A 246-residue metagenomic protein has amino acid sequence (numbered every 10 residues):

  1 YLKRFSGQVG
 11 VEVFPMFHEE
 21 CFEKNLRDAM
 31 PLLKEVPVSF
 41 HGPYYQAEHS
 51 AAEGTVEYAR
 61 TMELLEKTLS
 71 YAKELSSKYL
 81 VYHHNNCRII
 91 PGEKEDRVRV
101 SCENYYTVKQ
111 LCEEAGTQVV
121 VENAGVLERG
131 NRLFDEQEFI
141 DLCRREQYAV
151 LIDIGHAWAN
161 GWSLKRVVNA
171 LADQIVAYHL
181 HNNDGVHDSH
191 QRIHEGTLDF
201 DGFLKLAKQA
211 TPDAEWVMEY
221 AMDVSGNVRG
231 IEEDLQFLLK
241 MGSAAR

Functional and structural regions predicted by a protein language model:
Y1, M62, K67, S76-K78 (+3 more regions): Histidine-acidic metal/acid-base catalytic patches
Y1, V13-D28, Q46-A52, V56 (+6 more regions): Acidic-and-aromatic substrate-binding clefts and catalytic sites of carbohydrate-active enzymes
Y1-K73, A149, M241-R246: N-terminal pre-domain/capping segments
G7, K34-V36, A115, R145-E146 (+2 more regions): Structured helix-beta-strand junction loops
G7, Y45-H49, N86-I89, Q118-V119 (+2 more regions): A short alpha-helix capping/helix-coil boundary motif
V9-V13, V38-G42, L80-Y82, V119-V121 (+3 more regions): Hydrophobic faces of well-ordered beta-strands that scaffold small-molecule active sites in alpha/beta enzyme cores
M30-P43, C102-C112, I140-R145, F200-L206: Alpha-helix-loop-beta-strand connector modules within alpha/beta enzyme cores
T55-A149, D213: Active-site acidic/histidine proton-transfer and metal-coordination neighborhood in alpha/beta enzyme cores
